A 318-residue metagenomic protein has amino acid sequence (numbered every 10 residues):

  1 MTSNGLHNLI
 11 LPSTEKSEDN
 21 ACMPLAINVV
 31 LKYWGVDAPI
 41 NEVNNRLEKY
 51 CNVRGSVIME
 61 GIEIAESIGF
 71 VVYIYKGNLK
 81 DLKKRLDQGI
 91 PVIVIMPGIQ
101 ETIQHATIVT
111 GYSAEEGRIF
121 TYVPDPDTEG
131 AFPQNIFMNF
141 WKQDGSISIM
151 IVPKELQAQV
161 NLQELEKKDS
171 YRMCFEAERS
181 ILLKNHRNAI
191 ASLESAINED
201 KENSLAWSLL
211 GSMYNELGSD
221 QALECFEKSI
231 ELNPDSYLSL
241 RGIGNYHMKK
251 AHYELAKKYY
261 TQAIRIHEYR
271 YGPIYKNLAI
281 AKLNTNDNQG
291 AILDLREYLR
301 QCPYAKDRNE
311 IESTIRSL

Functional and structural regions predicted by a protein language model:
M1-R54, G98, E115, S170-S180 (+13 more regions): Active-site-adjacent structural segments surrounding the nucleophilic cysteine of cysteine proteases and isopeptidases
M1-S13, L31-Y33, A38-V152, V160-Q163 (+1 more regions): Conserved active-site-adjacent core of cysteine acyl-enzyme catalytic domains
M150-E176: Compositionally biased, intrinsically disordered linkers/stalks adjacent to structured regions
I264-H267: Flexible helix-coil transition and linker loops at the boundaries of alpha-helical arrays
G272-N284, A305-L318: TPR/TPR-like alpha-solenoid helical repeat scaffolds
